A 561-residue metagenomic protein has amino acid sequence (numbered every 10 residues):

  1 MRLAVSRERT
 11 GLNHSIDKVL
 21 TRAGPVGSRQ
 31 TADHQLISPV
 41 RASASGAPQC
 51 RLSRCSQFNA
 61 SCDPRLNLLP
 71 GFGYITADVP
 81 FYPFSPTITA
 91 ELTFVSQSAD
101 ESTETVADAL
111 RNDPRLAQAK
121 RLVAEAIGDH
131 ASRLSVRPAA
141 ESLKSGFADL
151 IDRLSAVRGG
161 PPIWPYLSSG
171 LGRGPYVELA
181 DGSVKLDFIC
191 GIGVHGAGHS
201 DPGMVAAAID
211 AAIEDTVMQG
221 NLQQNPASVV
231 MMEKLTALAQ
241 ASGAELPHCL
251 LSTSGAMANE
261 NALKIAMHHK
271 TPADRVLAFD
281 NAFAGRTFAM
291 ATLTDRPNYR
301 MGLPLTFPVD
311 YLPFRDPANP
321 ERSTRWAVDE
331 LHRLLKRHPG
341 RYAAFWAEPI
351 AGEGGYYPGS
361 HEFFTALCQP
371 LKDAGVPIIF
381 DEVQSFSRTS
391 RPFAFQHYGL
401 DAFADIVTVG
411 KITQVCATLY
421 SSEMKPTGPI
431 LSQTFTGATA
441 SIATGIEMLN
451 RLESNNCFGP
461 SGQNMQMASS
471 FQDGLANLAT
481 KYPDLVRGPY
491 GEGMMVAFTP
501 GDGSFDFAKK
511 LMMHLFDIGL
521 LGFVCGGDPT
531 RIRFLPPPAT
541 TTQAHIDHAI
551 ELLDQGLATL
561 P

Functional and structural regions predicted by a protein language model:
A4, T10, S15, T21-A23 (+3 more regions): Short linear motifs in low-complexity or flexible loops
G11, G24-G27, G46, G71-G73: Residue-identity detector for glycine
H14, Q30, H34-Q35, Q49 (+3 more regions): Low-complexity, intrinsically disordered or signal/transmembrane-proximal segments
P39, A60, P70, Y74 (+1 more regions): Generic detector of N-terminal low-structure segments
R41-S43, M512: Compositionally biased low-complexity segments enriched in histidine and/or tyrosine
F84, A90-P561: Conserved N-terminal phosphate-binding loop of PLP-dependent enzymes in the Aspartate aminotransferase
